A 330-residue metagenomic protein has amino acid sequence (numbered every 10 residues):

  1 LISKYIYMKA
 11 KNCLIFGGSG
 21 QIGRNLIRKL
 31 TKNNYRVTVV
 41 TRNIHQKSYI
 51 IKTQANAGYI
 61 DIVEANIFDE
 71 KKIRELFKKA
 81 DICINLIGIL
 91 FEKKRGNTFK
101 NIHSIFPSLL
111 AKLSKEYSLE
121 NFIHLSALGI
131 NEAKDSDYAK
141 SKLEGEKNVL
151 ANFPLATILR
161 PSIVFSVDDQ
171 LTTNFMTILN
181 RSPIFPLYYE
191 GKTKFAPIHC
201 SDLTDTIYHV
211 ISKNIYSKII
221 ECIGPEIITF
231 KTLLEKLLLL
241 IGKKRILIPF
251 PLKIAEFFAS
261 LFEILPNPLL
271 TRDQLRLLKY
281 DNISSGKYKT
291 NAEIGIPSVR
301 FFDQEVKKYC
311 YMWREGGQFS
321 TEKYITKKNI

Functional and structural regions predicted by a protein language model:
C13-Y35: N-terminal Rossmann NAD(P)H-binding glycine-rich loop of SDR-like oxidoreductase domains
R36-T38, I89-L90, N97-N152, T157-S162: Conserved Rossmann-fold NAD(P)-dependent oxidoreductase catalytic core, especially the SDR/UDP-sugar
H45, Y49-L109, L113-K115, L128-E132: NAD(P)H-binding glycine-rich loop region in Rossmannoid oxidoreductase-like domains and their noncatalytic homologs
K134-S136, T157-M176, I228: Flexible, glycine-rich beta-alpha linker
S166-N174, V210-I220, E226, G242-R245: Glycine/proline-rich active-site loop of Rossmann-fold NAD(P)-dependent oxidoreductases
Q170-L171, E190-I211, K218-E221: Substrate-positioning beta->alpha
Y188-T193, I220-I227, L238-G242, F250 (+1 more regions): Glycine-rich Rossmann NAD(P)(H)-binding loop
K253-I330: A hydrophobic C-terminal alpha-helical subdomain
